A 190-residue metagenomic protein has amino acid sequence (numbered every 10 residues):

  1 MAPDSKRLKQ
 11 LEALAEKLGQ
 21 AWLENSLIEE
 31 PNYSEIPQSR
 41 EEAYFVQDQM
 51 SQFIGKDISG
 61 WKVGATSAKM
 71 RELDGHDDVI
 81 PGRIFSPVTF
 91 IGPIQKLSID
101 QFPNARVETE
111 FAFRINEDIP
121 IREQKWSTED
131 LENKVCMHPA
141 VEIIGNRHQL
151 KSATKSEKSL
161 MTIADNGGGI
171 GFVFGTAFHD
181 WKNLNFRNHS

Functional and structural regions predicted by a protein language model:
P3-S190: Catalytic-core "active-site belt" of small-molecule-metabolizing enzymes, emphasizing His/Asp/Glu-rich regions
